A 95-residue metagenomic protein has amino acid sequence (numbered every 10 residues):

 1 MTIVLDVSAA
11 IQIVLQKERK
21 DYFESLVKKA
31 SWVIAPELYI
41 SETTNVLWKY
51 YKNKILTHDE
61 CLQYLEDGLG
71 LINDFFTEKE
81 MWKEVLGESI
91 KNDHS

Functional and structural regions predicted by a protein language model:
M1-L38, Y50-Q63: Short, well-structured N-terminal submotif of metal-dependent ribonuclease cores
S8, S41-T44, K83: Non-catalytic, well-ordered alpha-helical scaffold segments
Y22, Y64, M81-V85: Hydrophobic alpha-helical segments typical of transmembrane helices and their membrane-interface/capping positions
V33, Y51-I55, L71, F75 (+1 more regions): Short gly/ser-rich anion-binding loops that grip negatively charged ligand groups
L38-Y39, E80: Short beta->alpha linker loops
T44-W48, L69, L86-G87: Amphipathic alpha-helical segments within well-ordered protein domains
C61, L65-D74: Extended, non-globular alpha-helical segments
N73-S95: Active-site neighborhoods of divalent-metal-dependent phosphate/nucleic-acid chemistry enzymes
